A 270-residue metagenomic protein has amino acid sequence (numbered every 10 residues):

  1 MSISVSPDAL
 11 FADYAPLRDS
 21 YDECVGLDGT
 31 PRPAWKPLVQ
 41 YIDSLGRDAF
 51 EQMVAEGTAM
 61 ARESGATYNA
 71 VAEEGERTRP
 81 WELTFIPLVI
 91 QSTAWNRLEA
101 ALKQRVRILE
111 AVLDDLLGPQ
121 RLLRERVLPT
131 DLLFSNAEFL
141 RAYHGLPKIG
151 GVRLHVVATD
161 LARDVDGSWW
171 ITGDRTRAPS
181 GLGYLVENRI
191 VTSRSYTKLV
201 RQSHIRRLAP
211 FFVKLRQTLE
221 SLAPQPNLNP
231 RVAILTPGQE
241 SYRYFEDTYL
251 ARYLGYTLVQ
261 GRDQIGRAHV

Functional and structural regions predicted by a protein language model:
M1-A268: Preference for protein termini
